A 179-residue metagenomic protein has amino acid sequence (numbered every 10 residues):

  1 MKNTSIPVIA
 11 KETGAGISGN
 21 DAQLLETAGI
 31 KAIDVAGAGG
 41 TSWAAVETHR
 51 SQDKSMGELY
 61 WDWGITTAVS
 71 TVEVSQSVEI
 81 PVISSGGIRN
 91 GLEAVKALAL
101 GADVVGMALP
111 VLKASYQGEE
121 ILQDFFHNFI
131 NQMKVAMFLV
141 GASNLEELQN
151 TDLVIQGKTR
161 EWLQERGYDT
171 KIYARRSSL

Functional and structural regions predicted by a protein language model:
M1-Q117: Glycine-rich phosphate/ribose-binding loops and adjacent secondary-structure elements that form binding surfaces
V111-L179: C-terminal extensions of enzymes
